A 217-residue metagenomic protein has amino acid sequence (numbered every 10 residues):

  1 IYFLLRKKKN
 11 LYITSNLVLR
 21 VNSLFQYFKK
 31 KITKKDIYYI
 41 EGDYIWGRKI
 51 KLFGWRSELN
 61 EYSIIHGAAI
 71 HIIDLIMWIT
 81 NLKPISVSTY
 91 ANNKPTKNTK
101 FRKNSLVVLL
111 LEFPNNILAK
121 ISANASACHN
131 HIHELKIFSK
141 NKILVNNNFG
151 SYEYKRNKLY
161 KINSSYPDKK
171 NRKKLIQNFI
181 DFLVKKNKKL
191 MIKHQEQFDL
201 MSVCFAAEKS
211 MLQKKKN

Functional and structural regions predicted by a protein language model:
I1-Y12: Rossmann-fold NAD(P)-binding glycine/threonine-rich loop
L11-Y12, V18-K100, K214: Predominantly a Rossmann-like dinucleotide-binding segment in NAD(P)-dependent oxidoreductases
Y12, P114, I180-N217: C-terminal helix-rich "cap/oligomerization" subdomain common to oxidoreductases
L17-R20, Y44, A125-A127, E196: Structured beta->alpha junctions
T33, H129-L135, K155-S164: A short, polar/proline- and glycine-enriched secondary-structure boundary/capping micro-motif
N60-H66, I162-K170: A short glycine-threonine-serine/GTX helix/turn-capping micro-motif
G67, I73-S151, I176-K189, A206: Contiguous beta-strand/loop segments that form the cofactor/metal-binding neighborhood of enzyme cores
N146, S164-Q177: Active-site loop of classical SDR/Rossmann-like NAD(P)-dependent oxidoreductases, centered on the catalytic Tyr-X3-Lys
